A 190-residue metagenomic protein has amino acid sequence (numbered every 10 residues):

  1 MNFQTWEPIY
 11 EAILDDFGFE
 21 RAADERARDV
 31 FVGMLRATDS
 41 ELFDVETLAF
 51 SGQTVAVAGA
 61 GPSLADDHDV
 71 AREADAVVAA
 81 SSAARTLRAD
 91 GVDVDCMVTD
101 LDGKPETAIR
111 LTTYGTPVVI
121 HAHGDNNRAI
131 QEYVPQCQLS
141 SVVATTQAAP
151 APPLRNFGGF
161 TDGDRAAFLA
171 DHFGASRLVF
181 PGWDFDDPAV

Functional and structural regions predicted by a protein language model:
M1-V55, A65-H68, R177, W183 (+1 more regions): N-terminal donor/sugar-recognition subdomains of glycan-related enzymes, prototypically the membrane-proximal stem
V32-A37, T54-G59, D95-T99, N156-F157: Short, flexible loop segments at the rims of nucleotide/cofactor-binding pockets, characterized by
V55-G59, V78, V98, V119 (+1 more regions): Structural motif
G59-E73, A80-D90: N-terminal active-site wall of soluble small-molecule enzyme domains
P62, D102, F185: Short, glycine/serine-rich, charged loops/turns that create anion-binding and catalytic segments at active sites
R72-D75, V190: Hydrophobic/basic alpha-helical segments enriched in Actinobacteria
D75, R85-A175: Acidic/Gly/His-enriched mid-domain segments of enzyme catalytic cores or analogous surface patches that mediate
S81, L101, G182: Residues that line or immediately flank small-molecule/substrate-binding pockets and catalytic motifs
